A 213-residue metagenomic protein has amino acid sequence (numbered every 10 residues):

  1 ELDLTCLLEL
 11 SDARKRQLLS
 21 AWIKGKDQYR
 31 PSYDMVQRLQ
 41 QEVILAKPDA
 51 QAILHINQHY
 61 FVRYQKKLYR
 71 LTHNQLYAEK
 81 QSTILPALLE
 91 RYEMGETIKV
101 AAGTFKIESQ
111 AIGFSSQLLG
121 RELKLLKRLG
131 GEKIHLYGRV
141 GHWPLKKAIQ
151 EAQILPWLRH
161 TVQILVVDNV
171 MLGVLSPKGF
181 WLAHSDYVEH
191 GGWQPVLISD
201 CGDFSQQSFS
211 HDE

Functional and structural regions predicted by a protein language model:
E1-E213: AMP-forming adenylation/ATP pyrophosphatase catalytic core
